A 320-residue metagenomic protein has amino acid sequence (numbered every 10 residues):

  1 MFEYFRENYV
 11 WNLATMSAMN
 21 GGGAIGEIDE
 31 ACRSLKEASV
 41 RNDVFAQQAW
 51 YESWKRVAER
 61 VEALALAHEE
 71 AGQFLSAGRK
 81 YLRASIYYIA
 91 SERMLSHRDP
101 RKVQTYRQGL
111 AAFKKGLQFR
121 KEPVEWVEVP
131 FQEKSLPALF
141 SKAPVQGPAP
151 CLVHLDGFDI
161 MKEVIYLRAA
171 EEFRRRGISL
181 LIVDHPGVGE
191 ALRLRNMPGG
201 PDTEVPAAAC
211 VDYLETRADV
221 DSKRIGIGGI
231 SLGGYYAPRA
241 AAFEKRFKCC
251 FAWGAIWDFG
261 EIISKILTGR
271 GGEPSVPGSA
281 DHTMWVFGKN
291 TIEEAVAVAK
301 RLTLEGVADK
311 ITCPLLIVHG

Functional and structural regions predicted by a protein language model:
E52-W54, A58-V61, V103-G147: N-terminal cap/lid segment of alpha/beta-hydrolase-fold proteins
K142, P148-G157: Short beta-strand element of the alpha/beta-hydrolase
F158-E171: The serine-hydrolase catalytic nucleophile loop
E172-E190: Conserved alpha/beta-hydrolase
M197-V220, R239: Alpha/beta-hydrolase active-site loop
A218-S231: Alpha/beta-hydrolase fold nucleophile elbow
I266-V307: Mobile cap/lid helix-loop segments that gate and shape the active-site cleft of serine hydrolases
I311-T312, I317-H319: Short beta-strand/loop motif that positions the catalytic acidic residue of the alpha/beta-hydrolase fold
